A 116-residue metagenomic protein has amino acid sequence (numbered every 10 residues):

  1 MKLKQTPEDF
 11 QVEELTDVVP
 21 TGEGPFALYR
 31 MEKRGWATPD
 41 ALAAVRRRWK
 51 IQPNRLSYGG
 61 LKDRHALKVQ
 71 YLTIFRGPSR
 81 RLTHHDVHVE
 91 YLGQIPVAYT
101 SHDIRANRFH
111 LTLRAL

Functional and structural regions predicted by a protein language model:
M1-L116: Terminal domain-initiation and capping elements
